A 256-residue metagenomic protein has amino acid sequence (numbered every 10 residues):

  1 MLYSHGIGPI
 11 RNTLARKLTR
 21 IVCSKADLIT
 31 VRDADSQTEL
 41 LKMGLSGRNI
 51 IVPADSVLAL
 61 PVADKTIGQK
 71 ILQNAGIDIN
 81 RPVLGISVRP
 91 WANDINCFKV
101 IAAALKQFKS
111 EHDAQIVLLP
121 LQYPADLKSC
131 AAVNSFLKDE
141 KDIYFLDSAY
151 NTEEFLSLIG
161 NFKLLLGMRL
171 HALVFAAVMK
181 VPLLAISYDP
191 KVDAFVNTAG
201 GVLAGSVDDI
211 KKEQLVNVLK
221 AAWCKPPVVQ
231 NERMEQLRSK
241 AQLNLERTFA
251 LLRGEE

Functional and structural regions predicted by a protein language model:
M1-E256: Active-site anion-handling motifs in enzyme catalytic cores
